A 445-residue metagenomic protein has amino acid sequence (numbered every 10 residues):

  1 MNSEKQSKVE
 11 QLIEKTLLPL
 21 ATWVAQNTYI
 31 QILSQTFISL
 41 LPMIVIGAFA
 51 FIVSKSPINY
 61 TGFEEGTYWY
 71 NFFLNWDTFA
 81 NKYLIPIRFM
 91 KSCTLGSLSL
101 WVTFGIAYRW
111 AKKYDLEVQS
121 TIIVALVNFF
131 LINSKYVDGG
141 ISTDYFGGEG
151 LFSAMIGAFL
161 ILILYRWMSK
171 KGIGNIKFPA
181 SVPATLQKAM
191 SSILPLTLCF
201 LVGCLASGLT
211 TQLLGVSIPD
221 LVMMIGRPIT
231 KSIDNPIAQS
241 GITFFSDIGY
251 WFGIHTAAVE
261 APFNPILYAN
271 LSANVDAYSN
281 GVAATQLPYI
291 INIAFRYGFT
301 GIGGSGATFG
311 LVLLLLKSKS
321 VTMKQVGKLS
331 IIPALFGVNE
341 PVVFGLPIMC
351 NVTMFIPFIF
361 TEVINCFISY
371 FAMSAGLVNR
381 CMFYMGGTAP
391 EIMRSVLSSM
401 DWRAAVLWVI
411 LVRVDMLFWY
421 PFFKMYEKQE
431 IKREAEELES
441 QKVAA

Functional and structural regions predicted by a protein language model:
N2-N27, N59, F63, N71 (+4 more regions): Transmembrane alpha-helical segments and their short flanking loops that form helix-hairpins/helix-helix interfaces
T22, Q26-N175, M349, S369: Early transmembrane hairpin of solute transport permeases
T28, I32-S54, F152-I163, K188-T210 (+4 more regions): Core transmembrane alpha-helical segments of multi-pass membrane transporters/permeases
F37-P57, T197-G208, S246-L267, T353-S374: Hydrophobic alpha-helical membrane-insertion segments
I46, S99, T103, A107 (+25 more regions): Alpha-helical transmembrane segments in multi-pass membrane proteins
A80-L100, D234-I254, T285-G306, R394-L417: Hydrophobic alpha-helical transmembrane segments
V118, L131-I237: Membrane-interface helix-loop-helix junctions at boundaries between adjacent transmembrane segments
T197-V321: Generic multipass alpha-helical transmembrane bundles of integral membrane proteins
